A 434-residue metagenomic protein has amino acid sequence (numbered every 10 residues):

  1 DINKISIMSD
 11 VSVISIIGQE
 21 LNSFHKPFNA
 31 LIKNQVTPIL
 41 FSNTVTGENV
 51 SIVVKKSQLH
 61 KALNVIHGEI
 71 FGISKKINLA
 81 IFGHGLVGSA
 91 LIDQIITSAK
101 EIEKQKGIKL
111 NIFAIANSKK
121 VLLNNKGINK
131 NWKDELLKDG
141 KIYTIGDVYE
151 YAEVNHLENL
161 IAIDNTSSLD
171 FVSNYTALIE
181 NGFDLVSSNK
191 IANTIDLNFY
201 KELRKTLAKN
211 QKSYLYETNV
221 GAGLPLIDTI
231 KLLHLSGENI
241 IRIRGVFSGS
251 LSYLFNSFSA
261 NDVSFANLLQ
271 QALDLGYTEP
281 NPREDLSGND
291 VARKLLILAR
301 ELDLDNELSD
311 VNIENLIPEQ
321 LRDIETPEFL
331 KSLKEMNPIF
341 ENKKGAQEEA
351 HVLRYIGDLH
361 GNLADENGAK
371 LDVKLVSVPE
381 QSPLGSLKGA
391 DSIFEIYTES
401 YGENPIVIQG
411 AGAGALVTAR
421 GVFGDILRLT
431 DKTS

Functional and structural regions predicted by a protein language model:
D1-L91, S392, G414-A415, G421-S434: A conserved regulatory-domain signal marking ACT and ACT-like small-molecule sensing domains and adjacent regulatory
P38, L185-V186, A192: A short hydrophobic/small-residue beta-strand
N43-G47, S118-K120, K190-N193, N219-G221: Short, ordered loop/turn segments at secondary-structure junctions
N78-H84, G88-E180: N-terminal glycine-/serine-/threonine-rich beta1-alpha1-beta2 phosphate-ribose binding loop of Rossmann-like
S168-N181, K190-E217, A222-I230: Rossmann-fold NAD(P)-binding glycine/threonine-rich loop
Q211, L215-L275, D285-N289, I297: Rossmann-like NAD(P)H-binding beta-loop-alpha module
R242-R244, S252, S259, Q271 (+1 more regions): Catalytic, metal-anchored helix/loop core of enzyme active sites in primary metabolism
S257-F258, V263-S386, I393: Substrate-binding/catalytic subdomain of NAD(P)-dependent oxidoreductase enzymes
